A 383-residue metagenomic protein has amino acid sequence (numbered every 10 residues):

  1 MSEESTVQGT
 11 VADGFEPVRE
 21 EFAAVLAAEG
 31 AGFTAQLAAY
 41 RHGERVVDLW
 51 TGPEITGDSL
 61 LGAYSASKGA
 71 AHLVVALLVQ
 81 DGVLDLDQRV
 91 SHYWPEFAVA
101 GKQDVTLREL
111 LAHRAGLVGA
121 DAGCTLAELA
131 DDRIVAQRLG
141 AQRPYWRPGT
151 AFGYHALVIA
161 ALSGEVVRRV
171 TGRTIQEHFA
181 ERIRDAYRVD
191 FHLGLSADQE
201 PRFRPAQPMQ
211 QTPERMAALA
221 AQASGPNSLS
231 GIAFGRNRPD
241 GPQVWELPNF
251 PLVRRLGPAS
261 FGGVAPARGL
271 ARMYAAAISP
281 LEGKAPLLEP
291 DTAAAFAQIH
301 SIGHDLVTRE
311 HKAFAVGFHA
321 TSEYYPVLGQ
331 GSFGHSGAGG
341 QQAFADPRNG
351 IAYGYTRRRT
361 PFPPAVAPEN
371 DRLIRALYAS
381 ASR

Functional and structural regions predicted by a protein language model:
E20-T56, L60, L86, L126-E128 (+3 more regions): A short, well-structured edge-of-sheet supersecondary motif
A24-A38, P53-L110, R147-L157, P258-F261: Short active-site loop at a secondary-structure junction that contains or immediately precedes the catalytic residue(s)
G43-E44, G62-L84, L110, L139 (+4 more regions): Alpha-helical scaffold elements that line and support the substrate/ligand-binding pocket of soluble hydrolases
G57, S65-A66, L78-A122, A141 (+3 more regions): Active-site helix/loop module of the DD-peptidase/beta-lactamase fold, centered on the serine-lysine SxxK catalytic
L60, G119-R204, L252, L256-A265: Catalytic-site signature segments of enzymes, centered on catalytic residues
H113, I159-V166, G257, F261-E282 (+1 more regions): Active-site-proximal alpha-helical segments within enzyme catalytic domains
A206-A267, A294-R348: Active-site Gly/Thr loop motif
P258, S279-E282, T292, A297-H304 (+1 more regions): Short, gly/Ser/Thr-rich active-site loops of penicillin-recognizing serine hydrolases
